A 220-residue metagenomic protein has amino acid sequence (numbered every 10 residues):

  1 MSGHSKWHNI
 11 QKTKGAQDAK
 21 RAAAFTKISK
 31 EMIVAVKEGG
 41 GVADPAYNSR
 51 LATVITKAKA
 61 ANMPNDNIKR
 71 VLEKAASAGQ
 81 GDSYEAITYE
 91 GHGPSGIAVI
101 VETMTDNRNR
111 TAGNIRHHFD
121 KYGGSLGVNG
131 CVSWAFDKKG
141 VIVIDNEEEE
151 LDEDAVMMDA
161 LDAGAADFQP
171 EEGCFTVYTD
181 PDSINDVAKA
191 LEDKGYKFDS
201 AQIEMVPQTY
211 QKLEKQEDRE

Functional and structural regions predicted by a protein language model:
M1-G127, C131-V141, K212: N-terminal cationic and glycine-rich segments that engage phosphates or anionic surfaces
V141-E220: Positively charged, low-complexity, intrinsically disordered RNA-binding extensions
